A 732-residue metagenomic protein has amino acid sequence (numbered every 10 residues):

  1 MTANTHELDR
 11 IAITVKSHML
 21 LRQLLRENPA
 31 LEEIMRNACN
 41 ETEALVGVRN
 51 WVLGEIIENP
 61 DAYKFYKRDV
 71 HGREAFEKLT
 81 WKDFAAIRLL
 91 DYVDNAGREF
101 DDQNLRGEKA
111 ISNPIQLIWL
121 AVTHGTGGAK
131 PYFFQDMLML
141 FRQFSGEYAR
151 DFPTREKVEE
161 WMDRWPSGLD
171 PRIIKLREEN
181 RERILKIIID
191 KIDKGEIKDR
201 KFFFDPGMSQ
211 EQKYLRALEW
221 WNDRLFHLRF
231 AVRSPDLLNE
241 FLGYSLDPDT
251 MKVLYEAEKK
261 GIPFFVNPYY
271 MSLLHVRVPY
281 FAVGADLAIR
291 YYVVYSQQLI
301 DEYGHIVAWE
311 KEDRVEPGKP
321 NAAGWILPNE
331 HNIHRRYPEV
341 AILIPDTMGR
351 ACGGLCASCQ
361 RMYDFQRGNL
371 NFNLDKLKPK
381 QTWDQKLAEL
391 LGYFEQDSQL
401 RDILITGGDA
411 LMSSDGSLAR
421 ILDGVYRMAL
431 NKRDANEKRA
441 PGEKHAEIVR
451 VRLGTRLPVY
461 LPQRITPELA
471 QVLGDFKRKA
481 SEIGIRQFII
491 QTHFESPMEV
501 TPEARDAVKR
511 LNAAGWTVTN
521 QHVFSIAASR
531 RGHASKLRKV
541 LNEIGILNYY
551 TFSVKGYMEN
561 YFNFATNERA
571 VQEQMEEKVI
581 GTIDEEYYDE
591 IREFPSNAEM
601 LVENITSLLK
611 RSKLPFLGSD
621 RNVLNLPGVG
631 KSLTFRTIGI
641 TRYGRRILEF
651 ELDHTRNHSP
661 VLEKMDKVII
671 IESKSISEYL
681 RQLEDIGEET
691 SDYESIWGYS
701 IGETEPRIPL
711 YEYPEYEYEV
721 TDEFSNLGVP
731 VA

Functional and structural regions predicted by a protein language model:
M1-Y337: Flexible, acidic/Gly-rich N-terminal and inter-domain linker regions that tether and position cofactor-handling modules
I13, L25, P29-W51, I56 (+6 more regions): Radical SAM enzyme [4Fe-4S]-AdoMet core and its adjacent flexible, acidic and glycine-rich loops/tails across
V266, A322-D364: N-terminal pre-triad scaffold of radical SAM enzymes
V266, M575-A732: C-terminal accessory regions of radical SAM enzymes
R335, D346-R350, D364-D375, G454-T455 (+2 more regions): Catalytic or ion-translocation cores adjacent to nucleophile or general acid/base/metal-coordination motifs in diverse
Y337-A341, L355, D397-T406, V451-G454: Glycine-rich, often proline-containing surface loops adjacent to acidic residues and nearby aromatics that form
A351, M362-I403, R420-G424, M428-K432: Conserved alpha-helical substructure of the radical SAM core
L387-E395, L411-I583: Conserved AdoMet/S-adenosylmethionine-binding subsite of the radical SAM
